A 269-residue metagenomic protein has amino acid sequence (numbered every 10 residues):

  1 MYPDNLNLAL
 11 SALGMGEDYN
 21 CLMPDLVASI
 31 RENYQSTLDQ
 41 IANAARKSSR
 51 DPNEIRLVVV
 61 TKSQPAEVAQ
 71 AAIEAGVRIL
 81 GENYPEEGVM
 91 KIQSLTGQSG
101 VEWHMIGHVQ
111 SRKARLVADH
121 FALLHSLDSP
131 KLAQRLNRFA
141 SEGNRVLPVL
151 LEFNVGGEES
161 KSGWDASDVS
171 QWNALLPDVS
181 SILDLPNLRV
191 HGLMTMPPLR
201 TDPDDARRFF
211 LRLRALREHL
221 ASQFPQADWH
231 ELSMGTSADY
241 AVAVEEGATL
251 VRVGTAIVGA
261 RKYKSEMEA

Functional and structural regions predicted by a protein language model:
M1-L8: Extreme N-terminal basic, low-complexity initiation segments that serve as generic localization/processing leaders
A9-A238, V244-E246, A256-Y263: Conserved alpha/beta-domain cores
L250, K264-A269: Active-site loop ensemble at the mouth of alpha/beta enzyme cores that anchors a bound cofactor
V253: Thr-Gly-centered strand-to-loop micro-motif
